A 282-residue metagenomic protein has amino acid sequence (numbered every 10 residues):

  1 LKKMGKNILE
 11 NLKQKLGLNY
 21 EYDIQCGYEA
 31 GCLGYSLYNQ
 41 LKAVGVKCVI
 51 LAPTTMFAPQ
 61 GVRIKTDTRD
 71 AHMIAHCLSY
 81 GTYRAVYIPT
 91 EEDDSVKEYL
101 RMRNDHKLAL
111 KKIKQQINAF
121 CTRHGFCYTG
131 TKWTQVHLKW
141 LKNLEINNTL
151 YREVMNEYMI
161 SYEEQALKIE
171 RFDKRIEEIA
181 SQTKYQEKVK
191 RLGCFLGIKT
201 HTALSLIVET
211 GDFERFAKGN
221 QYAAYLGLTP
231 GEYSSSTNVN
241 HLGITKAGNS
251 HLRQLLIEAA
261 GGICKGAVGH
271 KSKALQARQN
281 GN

Functional and structural regions predicted by a protein language model:
L1-N282: A detector of single, family-specific signature residues that are central to catalytic or substrate-handling motifs
